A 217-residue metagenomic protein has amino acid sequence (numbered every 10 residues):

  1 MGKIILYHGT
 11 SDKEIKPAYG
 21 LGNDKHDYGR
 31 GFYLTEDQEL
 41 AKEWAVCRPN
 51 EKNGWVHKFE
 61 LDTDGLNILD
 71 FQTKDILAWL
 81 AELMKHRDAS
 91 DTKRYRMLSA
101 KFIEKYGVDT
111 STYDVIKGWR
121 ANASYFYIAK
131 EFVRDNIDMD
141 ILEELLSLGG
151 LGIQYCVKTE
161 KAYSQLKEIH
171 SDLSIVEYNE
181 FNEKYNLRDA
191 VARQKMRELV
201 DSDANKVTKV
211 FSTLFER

Functional and structural regions predicted by a protein language model:
M1-D27, V46, H57, S212-E216: ADP-ribose/NAD+-binding catalytic cleft of ART/PARP-like enzymes
G2, H26, C47-K52, D62-R217: Conserved NAD+-utilizing ADP-ribose enzyme module
I4-H8, F32-L34, V56-K58, Q154-V157: Ordered hydrophobic segments in well-structured contexts
S11, Q38, L61-G65: Short, flexible loop/turn elements at secondary-structure junctions
N23-R48: Extended catalytic/binding region for NAD+/ADP-ribose chemistry, centered on the ART fold
E36-E39, G54, S124: Short, well-structured alpha-helical interface segments that form or flank functional binding sites
K42, H57-L61: Short, well-structured hydrophobic secondary-structure segments
